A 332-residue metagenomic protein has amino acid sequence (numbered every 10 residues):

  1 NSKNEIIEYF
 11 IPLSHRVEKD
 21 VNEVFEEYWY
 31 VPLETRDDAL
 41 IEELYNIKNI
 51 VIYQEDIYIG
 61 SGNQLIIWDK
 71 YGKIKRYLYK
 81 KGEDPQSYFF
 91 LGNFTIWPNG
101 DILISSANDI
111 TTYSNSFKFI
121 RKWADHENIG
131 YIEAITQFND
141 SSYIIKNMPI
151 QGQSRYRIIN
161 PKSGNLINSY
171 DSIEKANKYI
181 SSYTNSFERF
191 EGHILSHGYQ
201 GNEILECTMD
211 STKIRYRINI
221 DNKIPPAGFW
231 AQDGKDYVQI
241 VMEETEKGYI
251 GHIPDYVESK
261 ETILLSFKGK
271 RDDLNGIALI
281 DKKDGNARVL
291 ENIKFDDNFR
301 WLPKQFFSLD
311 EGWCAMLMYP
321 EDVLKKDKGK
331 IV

Functional and structural regions predicted by a protein language model:
N1-V332: Eukaryotic scaffold repeat domains enriched in small/polar residues
